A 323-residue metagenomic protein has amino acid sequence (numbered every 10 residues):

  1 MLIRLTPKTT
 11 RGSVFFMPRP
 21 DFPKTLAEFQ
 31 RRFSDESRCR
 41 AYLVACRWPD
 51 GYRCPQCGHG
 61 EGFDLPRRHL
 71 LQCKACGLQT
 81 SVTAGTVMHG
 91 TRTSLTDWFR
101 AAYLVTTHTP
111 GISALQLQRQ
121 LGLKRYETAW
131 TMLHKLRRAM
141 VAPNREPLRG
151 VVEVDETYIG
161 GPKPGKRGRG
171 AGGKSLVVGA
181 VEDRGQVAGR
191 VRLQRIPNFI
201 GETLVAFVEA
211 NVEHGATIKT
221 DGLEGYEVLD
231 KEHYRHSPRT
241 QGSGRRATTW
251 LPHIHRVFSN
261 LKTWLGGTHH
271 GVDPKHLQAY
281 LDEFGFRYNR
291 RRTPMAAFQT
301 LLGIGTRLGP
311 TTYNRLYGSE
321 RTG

Functional and structural regions predicted by a protein language model:
L2-G323: Residue-level recognition of single "structural anchor" positions that define or cap local secondary structure
